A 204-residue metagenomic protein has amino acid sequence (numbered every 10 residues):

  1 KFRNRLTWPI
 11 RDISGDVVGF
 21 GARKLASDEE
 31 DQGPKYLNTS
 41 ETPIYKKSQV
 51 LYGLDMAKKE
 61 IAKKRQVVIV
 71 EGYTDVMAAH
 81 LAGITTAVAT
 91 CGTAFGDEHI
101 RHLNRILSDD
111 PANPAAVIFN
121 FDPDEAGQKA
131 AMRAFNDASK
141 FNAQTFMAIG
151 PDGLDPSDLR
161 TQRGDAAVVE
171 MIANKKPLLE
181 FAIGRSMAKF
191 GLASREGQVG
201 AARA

Functional and structural regions predicted by a protein language model:
K1-N113, A131: Phosphate-handling DNA/RNA-contact segment within nucleic-acid enzymes
V67-I69, D110-A126, A148-I149: Acidic beta-strand-to-loop metal/phosphate-binding motif
T74, G92-F95, F121-A131, I149-L154: Acidic, metal-coordinating catalytic cores used for nucleic-acid/nucleotide bond scission and strand-transfer chemistry
G83-A87, R133-D137, Q162-D165: Short secondary-structure boundary/capping segments
T86-A87, V117, Q144-F146: Hydrophobic anchor at the start of a short beta-strand that flanks the dinucleotide cofactor-binding loop
I100-S108, N136-A138, L154, A173-L178: Flexible glycine/proline-rich, aromatic-decorated loop/lid segments
S108-P111, D124, A130-F141: Conserved acidic, small-residue-rich alpha-beta core segments centered on
N142-A204: C-terminal or mid-to-C-terminal helical accessory/interaction module adjacent to the motor/catalytic core
